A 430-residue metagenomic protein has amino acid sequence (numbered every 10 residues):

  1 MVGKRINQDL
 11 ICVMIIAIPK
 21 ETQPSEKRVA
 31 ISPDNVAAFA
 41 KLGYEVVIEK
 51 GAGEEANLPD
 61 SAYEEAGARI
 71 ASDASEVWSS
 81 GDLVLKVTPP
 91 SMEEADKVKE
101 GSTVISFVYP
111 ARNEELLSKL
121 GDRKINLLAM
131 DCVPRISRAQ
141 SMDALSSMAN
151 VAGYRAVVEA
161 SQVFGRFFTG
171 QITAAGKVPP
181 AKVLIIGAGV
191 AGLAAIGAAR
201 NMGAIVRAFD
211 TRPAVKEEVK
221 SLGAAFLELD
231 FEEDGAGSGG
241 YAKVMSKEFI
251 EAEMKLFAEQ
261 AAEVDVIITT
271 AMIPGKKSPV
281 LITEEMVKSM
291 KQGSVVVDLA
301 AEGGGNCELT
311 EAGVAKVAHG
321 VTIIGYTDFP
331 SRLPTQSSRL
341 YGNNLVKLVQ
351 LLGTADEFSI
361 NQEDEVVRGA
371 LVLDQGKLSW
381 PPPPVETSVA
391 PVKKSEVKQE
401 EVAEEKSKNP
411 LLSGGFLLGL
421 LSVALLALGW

Functional and structural regions predicted by a protein language model:
I15, E21, M92-K182: Glycine/serine-rich phosphate-binding loop and adjoining beta1-alpha1 elements at the start of nucleotide-handling
I15-K119, R123: An N-terminal-biased, well-structured beta-alpha scaffold segment characteristic of Rossmann-like dinucleotide-binding
P19-L58, T169-Q260: Glycine-rich phosphate/diphosphate-binding loop of Rossmann-like nucleotide-binding domains
G67-D82, P89-P90, G237-I267, A271-E284 (+1 more regions): A structured beta-alpha segment of the ubiquitous adenosine-cofactor-binding alpha/beta core
A111-S137, K276-Y326: Rossmann-fold NAD(P)-binding glycine/threonine-rich loop
D131-V133, S137-T173, P180, A301 (+2 more regions): Adenosine-phosphate binding glycine-rich loop
V392-L420: Cytosolic-side membrane-insertion boundary helix
V423-W430: Transmembrane helix-loop junctions in multi-pass membrane proteins
